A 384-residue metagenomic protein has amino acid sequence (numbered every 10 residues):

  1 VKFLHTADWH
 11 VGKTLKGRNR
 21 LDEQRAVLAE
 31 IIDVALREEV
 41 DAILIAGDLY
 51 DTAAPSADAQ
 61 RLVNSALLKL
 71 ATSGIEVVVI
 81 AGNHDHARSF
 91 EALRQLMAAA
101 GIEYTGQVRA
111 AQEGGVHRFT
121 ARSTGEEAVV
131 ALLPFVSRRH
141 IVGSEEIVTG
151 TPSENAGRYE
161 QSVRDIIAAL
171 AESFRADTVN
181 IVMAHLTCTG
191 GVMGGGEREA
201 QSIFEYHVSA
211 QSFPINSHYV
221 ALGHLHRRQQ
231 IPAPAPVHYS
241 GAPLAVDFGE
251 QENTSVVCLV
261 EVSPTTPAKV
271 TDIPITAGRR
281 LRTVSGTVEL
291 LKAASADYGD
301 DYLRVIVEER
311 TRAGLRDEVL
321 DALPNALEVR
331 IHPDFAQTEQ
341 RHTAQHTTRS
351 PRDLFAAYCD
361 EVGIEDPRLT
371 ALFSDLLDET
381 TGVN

Functional and structural regions predicted by a protein language model:
V1-L68, T72, D375-V383: N-terminal active-site segment of His-dependent metallophosphoesterases
T6-A7, I43-D48, E76-N83, E103-V108 (+3 more regions): Active-site neighborhood of phospho(di)ester-bond hydrolases with catalytic His/Asp-centered motifs
T14-G17, L49-A66, A81-G106, H117-F119 (+1 more regions): Metal-dependent catalytic neighborhoods of phosphoester/phosphodiester hydrolases
R37, A42, V262-N384: Accessory, non-catalytic peripheral segments of nucleic-acid enzymes
V40-D58, G74-R88, C188-F204: Active-site neighborhood of divalent metal-dependent phosphoester/pyrophosphate hydrolases
A92-Q95, A100-I203, P274: Conserved catalytic scaffold of divalent metal-dependent phosphoesterases
A98-A99, C188-A268: Conserved beta-sheet core of the metallophosphoesterase superfamily
G115-A128, L133, A235-Y298: Binuclear metal-dependent phosphoesterase catalytic core
